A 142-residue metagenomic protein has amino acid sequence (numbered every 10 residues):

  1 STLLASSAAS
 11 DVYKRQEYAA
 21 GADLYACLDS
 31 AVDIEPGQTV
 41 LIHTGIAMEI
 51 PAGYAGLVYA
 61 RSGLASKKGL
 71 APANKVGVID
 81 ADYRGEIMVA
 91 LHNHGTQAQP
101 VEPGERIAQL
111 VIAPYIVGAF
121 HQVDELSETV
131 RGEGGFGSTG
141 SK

Functional and structural regions predicted by a protein language model:
S1-A9, Y13: Single conserved hydrophobic/aromatic residue that forms the stacking wall/gate of nucleotide- or nucleobase-binding
S7-S10, R106, I116-K142: Helix-rich terminal scaffold detector
C27, L41-Q99, A108-A119, S127: Glycine-rich active-site loops that engage anionic ligands at enzyme catalytic sites
A31-P36: Surface-exposed ligand/attachment interfaces on beta-rich extracellular proteins
V101-P103: A short beta-strand micro-motif common to beta-rich folds, especially ectodomain repeats
